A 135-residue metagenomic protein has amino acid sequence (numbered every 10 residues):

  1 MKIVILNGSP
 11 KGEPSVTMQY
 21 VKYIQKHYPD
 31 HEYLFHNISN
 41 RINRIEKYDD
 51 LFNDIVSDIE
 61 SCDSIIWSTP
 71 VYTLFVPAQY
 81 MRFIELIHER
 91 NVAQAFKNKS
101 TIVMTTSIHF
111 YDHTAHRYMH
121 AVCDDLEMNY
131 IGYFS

Functional and structural regions predicted by a protein language model:
M1-R90: N-terminal beta1-alpha1-beta2 submodule of the flavodoxin-like/Rossmannoid cofactor-binding fold
G8-S9, I38, T106-I108, S135: Cofactor-binding loop segments of dinucleotide-utilizing enzymes, especially the Rossmann-like FAD- and NAD(P)+-binding
A93-Q94: Conserved helix-turn-beta segment immediately C-terminal to the redox Cys motif in thioredoxin-like folds
K97-F134: Short, glycine-/small-residue-rich phosphate/pyrophosphate-handling segment
